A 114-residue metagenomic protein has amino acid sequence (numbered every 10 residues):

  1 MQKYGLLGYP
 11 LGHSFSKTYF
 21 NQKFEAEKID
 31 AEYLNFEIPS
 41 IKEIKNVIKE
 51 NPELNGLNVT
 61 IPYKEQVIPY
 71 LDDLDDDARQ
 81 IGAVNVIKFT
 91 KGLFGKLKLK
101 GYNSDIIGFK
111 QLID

Functional and structural regions predicted by a protein language model:
Q2-D114: Phosphate/diphosphate ligand-binding glycine-rich loop within oxidoreductases
